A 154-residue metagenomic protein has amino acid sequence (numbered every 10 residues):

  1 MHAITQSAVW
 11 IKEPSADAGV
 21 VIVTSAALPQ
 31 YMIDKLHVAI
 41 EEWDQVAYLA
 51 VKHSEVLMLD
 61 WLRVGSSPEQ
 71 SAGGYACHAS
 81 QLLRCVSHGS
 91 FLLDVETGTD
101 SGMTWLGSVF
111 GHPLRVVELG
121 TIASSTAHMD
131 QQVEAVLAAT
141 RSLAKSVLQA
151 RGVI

Functional and structural regions predicted by a protein language model:
M1-I154: Thiamine diphosphate
